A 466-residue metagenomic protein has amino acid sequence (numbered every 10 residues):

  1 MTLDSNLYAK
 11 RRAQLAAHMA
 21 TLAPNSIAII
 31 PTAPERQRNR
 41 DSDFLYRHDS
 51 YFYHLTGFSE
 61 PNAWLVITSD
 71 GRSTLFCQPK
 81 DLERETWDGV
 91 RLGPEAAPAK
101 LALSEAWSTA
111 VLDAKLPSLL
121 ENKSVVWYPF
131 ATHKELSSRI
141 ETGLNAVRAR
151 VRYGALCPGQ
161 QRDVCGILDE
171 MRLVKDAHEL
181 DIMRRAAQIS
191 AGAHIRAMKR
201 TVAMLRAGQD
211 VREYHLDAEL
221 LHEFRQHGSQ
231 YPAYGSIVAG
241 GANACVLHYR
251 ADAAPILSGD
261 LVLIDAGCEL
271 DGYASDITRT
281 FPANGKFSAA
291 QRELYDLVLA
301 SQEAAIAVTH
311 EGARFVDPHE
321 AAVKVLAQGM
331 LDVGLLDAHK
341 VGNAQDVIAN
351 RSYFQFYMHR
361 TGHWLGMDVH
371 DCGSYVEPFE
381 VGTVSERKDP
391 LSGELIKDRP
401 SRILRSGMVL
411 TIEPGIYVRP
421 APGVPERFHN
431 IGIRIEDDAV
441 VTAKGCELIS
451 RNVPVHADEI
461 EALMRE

Functional and structural regions predicted by a protein language model:
M1-E466: Active-site neighborhoods and metal-handling regions in enzymes and metal-associated proteins
